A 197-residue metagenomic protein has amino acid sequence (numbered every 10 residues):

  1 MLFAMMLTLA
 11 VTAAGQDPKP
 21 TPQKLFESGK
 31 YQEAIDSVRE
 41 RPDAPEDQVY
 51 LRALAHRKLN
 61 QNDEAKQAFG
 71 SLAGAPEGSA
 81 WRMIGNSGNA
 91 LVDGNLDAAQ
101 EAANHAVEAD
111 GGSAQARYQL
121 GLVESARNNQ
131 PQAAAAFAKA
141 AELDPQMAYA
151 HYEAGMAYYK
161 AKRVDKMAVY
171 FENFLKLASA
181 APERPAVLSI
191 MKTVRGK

Functional and structural regions predicted by a protein language model:
L7-L51, K58-N60: N-terminal leader/linker segments that initiate helical-solenoid repeat arrays
Q23, L54, G88-N89, L122 (+2 more regions): Residue-level recognition of tetratricopeptide repeat
Q32-E33, L59-A68, V92-H105, R127-K139 (+2 more regions): Structural signature of tandem alpha-helical TPR/SEL1-like repeats, specifically the intra-repeat loop/turn
E40-D43, G70-G74, N104-E108, A138-E142 (+1 more regions): Conserved structural position within tetratricopeptide repeats
E40-D47, E77-G78, G112, Q146 (+1 more regions): Short coil loop/turn residues that delineate tetratricopeptide repeat
D47-Y50, W81, Q115, Y149 (+1 more regions): Start-of-helix register in tetratricopeptide repeats
L51, G85-N86, Q119, E153 (+1 more regions): Canonical tetratricopeptide repeat
